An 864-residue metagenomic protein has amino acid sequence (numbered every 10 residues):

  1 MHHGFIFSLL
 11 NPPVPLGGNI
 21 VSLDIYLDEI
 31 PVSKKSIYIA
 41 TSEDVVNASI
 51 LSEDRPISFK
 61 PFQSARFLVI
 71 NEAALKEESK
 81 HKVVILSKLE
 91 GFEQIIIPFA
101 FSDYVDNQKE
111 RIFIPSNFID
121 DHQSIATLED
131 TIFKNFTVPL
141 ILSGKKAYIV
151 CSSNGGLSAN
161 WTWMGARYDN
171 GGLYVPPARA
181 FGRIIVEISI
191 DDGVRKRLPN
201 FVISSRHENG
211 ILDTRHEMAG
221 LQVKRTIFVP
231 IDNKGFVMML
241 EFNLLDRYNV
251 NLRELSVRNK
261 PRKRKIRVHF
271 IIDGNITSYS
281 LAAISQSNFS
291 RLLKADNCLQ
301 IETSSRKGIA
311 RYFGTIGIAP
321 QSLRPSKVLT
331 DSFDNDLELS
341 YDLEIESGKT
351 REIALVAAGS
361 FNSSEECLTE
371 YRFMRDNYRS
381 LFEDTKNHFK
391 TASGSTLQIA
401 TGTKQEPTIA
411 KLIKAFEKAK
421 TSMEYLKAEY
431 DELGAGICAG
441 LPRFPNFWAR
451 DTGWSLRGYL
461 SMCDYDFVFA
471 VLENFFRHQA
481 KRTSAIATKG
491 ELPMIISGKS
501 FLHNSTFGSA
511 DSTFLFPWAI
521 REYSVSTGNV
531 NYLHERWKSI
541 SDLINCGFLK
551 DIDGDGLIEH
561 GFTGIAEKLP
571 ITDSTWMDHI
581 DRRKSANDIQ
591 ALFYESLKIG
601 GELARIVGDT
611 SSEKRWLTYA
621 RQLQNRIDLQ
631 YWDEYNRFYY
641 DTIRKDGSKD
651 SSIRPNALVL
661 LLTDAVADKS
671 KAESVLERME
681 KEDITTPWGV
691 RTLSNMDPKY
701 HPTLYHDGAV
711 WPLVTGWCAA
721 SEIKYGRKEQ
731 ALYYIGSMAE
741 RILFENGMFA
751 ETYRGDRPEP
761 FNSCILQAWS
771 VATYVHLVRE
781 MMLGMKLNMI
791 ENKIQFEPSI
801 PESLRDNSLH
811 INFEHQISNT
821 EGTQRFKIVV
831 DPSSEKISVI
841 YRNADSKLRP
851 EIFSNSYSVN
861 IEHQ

Functional and structural regions predicted by a protein language model:
M1-I112: Terminal leader/tail segments of proteins
K35-S36, T226, D246, A354 (+2 more regions): Short linear motifs in exposed loops
N107-Q405, S461-V468, K724, A739 (+3 more regions): Terminal accessory carbohydrate-recognition/targeting modules of carbohydrate-active enzymes
F113-F181, F447, K499, H503-S526 (+4 more regions): C-terminal capping/lid segments that line or modulate ligand- or cofactor-binding pockets
L343-I345, P445-H560, A586-Y594, P712-A731 (+3 more regions): Aromatic-rich carbohydrate-recognition surfaces in CAZymes
F361, A400-F447, A470-F507, T513 (+8 more regions): Extended glycan-interaction surfaces of carbohydrate-active proteins
T401-I413, Y459-L472, Y523-S541, I552 (+4 more regions): Structural helix-adjacent loops and short alpha-helical linkers that scaffold large soluble proteins
K584, L592-K598, E602-V607: Conserved, charged catalytic cores of large soluble enzymes
